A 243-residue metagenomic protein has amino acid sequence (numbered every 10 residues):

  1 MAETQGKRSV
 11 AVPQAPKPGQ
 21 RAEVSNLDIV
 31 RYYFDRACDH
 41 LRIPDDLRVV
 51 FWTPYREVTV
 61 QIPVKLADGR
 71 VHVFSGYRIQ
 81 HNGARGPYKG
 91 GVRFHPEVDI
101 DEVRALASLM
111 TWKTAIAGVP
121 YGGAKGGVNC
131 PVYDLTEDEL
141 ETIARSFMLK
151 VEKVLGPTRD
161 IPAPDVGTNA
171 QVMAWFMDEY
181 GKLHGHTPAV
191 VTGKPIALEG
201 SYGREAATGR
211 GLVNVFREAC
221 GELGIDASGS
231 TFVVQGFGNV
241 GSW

Functional and structural regions predicted by a protein language model:
M1-Q14: N-terminal acidic, proline/glycine-rich, low-complexity intrinsically disordered segments
P18-Q61: Short, Gly/Pro- and small/polar-rich lid/capping loops
D39, S108, G221-L223: Short polybasic/polar patches that bind polyanions
V60-V132: Glycine-rich, N-terminal phosphate-binding loop and its surrounding beta-alpha-beta segment
H95, T114-S228: Glycine/serine-rich phosphate-binding loop and adjoining beta1-alpha1 elements at the start of nucleotide-handling
F232-V234: Hydrophobic Val/Ile/Leu positions in short beta-strands of Rossmann-like dinucleotide-binding domains
F237: Glycine-rich Rossmann-fold phosphate-binding loop(s) that bind the pyrophosphate of adenine dinucleotide cofactors
G241-S242: N-terminal Rossmann-fold NAD(P) dinucleotide-binding loop
